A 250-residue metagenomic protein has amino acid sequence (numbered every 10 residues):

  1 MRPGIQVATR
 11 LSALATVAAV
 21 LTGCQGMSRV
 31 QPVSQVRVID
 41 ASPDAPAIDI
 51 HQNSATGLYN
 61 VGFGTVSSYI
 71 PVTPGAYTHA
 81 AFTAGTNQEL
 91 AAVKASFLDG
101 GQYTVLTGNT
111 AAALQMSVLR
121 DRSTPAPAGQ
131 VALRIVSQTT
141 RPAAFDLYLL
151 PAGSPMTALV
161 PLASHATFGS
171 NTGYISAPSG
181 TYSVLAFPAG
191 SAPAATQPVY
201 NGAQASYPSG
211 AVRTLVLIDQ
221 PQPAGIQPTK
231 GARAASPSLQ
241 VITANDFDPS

Functional and structural regions predicted by a protein language model:
M1-C24: Sec-dependent bacterial lipoprotein signal peptides
C24-S250: Intrinsically disordered, low-complexity polar regions and short flexible loop motifs
